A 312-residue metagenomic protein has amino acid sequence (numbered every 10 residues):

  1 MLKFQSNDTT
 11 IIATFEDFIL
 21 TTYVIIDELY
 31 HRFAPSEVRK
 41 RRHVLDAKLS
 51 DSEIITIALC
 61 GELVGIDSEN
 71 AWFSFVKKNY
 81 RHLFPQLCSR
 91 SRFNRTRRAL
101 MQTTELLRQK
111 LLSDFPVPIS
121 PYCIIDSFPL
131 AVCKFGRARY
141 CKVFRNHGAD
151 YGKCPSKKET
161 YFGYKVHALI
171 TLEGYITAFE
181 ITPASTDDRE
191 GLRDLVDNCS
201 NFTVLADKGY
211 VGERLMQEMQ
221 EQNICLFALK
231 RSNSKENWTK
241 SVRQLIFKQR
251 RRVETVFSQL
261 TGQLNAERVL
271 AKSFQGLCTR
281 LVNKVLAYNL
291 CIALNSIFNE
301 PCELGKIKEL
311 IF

Functional and structural regions predicted by a protein language model:
M1-F312: Short alpha-helical elements
